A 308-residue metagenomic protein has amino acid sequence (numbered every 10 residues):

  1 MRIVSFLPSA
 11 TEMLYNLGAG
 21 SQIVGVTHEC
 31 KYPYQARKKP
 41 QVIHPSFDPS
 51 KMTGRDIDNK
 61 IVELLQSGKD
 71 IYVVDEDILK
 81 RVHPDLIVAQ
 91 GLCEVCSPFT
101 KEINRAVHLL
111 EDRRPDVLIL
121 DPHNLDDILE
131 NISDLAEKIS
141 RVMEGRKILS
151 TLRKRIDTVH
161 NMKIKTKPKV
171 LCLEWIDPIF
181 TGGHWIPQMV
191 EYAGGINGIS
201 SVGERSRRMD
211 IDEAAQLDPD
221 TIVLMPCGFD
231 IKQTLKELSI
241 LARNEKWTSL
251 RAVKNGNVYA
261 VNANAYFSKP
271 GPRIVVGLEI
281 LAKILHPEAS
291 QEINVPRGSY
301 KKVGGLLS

Functional and structural regions predicted by a protein language model:
M1-S308: N-terminal ligand-binding lobe of clamshell/alpha-beta domains
